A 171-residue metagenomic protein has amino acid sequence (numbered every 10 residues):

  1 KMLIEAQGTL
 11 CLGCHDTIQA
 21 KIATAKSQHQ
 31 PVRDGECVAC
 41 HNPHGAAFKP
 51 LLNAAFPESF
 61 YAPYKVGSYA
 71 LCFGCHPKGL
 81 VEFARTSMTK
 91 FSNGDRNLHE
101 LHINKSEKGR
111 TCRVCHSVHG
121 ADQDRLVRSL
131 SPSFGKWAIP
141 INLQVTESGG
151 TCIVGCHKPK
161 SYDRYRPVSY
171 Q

Functional and structural regions predicted by a protein language model:
K1-Q171: Inter-heme linker and motif-flanking segments adjacent to c-type heme-binding CXXCH motifs in c-type cytochromes
